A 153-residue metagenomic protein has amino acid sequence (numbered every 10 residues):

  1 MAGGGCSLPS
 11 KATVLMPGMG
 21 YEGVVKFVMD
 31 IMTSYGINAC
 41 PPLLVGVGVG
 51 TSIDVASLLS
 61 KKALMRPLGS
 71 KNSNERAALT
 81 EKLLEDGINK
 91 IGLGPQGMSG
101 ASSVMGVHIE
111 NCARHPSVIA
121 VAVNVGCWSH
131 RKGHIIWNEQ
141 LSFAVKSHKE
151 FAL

Functional and structural regions predicted by a protein language model:
M1-L153: Non-transmembrane, aqueous-exposed alpha-helical and coiled segments at domain scale
